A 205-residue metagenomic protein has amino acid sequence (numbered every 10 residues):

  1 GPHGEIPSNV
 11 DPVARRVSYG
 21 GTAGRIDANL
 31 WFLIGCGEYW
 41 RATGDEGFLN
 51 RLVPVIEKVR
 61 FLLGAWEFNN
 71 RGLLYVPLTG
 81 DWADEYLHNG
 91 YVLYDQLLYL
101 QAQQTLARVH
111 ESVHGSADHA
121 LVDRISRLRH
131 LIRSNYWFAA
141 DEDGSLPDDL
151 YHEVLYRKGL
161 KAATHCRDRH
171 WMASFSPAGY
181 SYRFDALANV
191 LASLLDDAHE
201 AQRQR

Functional and structural regions predicted by a protein language model:
G1-N70, L93-L100, R203: Aromatic-rich carbohydrate-recognition surfaces in CAZymes
I6-S8, L74-V76, N89-V92, L98-L100 (+1 more regions): Catalytic cores of carbohydrate-active enzymes
P12-R16, A83-E85, M172-A173: Short glycine/proline-rich turn/loop motifs
S18-Y19, L49, E85, D118 (+1 more regions): Residues at structural and domain junctions
W31, W82-E85, W137: Tryptophan-centered motif/residue detector
N69, L73-L87: A short, charged helix-loop
